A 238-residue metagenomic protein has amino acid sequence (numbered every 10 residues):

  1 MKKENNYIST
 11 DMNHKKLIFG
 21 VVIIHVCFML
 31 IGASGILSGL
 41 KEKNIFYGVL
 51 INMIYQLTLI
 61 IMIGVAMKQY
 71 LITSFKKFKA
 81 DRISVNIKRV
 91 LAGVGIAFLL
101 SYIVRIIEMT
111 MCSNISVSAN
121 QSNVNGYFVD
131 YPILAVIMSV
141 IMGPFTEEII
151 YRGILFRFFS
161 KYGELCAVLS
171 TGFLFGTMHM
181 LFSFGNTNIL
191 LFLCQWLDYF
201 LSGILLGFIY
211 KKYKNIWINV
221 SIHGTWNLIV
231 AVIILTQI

Functional and structural regions predicted by a protein language model:
M1-M12: Short, Lys/Arg-rich, polar N-terminal cytosolic tail immediately upstream of the first transmembrane signal-anchor
H14-L30, A92-A97, S170-L174: Alpha-helical transmembrane segments
F19-Y70, A119-G126, L134: Alpha-helical transmembrane segments in multi-pass membrane proteins
F28-N52, M109-C112, S183-L191, V232-I238: Juxtamembrane/transmembrane-helix boundary motifs at the membrane-water interface
S38-F46, C112-S116, F159-L169: Membrane interface segments of multi-pass transport proteins and intramembrane proteases
E42-Y47, I72-G143, G185: Juxtamembrane helix-loop-helix connectors linking adjacent transmembrane helices in multi-pass membrane enzymes
G64-S74, I209-Y213: Structural signal for the C-terminal ends of transmembrane alpha-helices and the immediately following loop
Y102-R105, D130-I238: Transmembrane helix-loop-helix hairpins at the membrane interface of multi-pass integral membrane proteins
